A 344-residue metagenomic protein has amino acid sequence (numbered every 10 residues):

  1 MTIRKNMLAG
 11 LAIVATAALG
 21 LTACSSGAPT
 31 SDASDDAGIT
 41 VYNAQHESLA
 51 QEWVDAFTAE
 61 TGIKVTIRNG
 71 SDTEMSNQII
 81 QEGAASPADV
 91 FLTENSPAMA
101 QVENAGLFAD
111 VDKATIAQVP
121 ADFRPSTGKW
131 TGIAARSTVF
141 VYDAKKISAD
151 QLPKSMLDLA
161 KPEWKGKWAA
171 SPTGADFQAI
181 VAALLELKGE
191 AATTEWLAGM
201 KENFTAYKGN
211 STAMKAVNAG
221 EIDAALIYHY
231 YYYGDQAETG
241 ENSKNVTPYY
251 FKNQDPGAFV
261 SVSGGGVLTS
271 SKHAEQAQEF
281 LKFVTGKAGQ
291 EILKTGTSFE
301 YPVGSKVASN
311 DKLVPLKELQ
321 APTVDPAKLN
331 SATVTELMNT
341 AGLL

Functional and structural regions predicted by a protein language model:
A18-A23: C-terminal motif of bacterial Sec signal peptides marking the signal peptidase cleavage site
C24-G27, D32-A100: Early extracytoplasmic/lumenal segment of secretory-pathway proteins
A44-Q51, T73-E74, S86-I222, P256: Extracytoplasmic ligand-binding site segments that recognize negatively charged/polar headgroups
P97-Q101, A224-N245: A ligand-binding cleft/hinge motif common to bilobed small-molecule-binding domains
R136, L197-M200, A206-Y207, N242-T269: Periplasmic-binding protein-like
V139-K146, L185, V260-H273, I292: A bilobed periplasmic-binding-protein/Venus flytrap-type ligand-binding module shared by bacterial periplasmic
W164-S171, F283-S305: Periplasmic-binding protein-like
A191-A192, S298-L344: An extracytoplasmic/periplasmic, membrane-proximal ligand-sensing/linker region
